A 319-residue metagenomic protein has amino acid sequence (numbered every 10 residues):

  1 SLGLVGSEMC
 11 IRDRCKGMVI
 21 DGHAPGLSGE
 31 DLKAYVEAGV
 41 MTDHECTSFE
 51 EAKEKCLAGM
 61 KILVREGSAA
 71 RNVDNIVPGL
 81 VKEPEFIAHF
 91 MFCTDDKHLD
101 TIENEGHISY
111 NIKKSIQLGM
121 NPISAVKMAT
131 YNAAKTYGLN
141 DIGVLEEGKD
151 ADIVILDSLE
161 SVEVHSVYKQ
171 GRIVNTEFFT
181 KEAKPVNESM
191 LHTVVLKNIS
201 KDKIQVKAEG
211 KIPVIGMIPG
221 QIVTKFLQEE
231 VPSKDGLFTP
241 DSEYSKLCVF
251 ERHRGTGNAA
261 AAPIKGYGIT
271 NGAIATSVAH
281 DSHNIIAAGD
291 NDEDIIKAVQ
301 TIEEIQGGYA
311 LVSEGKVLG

Functional and structural regions predicted by a protein language model:
S1, M18-D21, A58-R65: Divalent metal-dependent hydrolysis catalytic cores, especially in the metallo-beta-lactamase
S1-I11: Single conserved hydrophobic/aromatic residue that forms the stacking wall/gate of nucleotide- or nucleobase-binding
L2-G3, E83, V278: Generic structural signal for beta-strand residues in well-ordered domains
C15-D21, Y35-G39: Short beta-strand/loop segments at the ligand-binding rim of alpha/beta enzyme cores
A24, D43-T47, V73, P263-T270: A general structural motif
A24-P25, E66, D292: Short loop or secondary-structure boundary microenvironments that flank and position key functional residues
G29-I142, V154-V162, I285: Active-site-adjacent C-terminal substructures of enzyme catalytic domains
E103-G119, I123-G319: Active-site microenvironment of metallo-dependent hydrolases
